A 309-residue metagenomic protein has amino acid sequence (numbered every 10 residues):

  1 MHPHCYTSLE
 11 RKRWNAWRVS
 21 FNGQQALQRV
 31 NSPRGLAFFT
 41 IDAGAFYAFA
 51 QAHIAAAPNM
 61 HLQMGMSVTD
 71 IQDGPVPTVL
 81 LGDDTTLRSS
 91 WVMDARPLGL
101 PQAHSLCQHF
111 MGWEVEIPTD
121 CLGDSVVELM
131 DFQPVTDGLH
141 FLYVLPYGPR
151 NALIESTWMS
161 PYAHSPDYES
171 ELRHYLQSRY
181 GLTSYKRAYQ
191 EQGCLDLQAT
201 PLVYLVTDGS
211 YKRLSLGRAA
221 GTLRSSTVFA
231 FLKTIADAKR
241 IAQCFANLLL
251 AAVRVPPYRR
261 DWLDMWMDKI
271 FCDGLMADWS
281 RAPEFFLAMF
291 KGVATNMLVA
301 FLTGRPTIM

Functional and structural regions predicted by a protein language model:
M1-Q24, M111: N-terminal FAD cofactor-binding segment of flavoenzymes
N15-W17, A26-H53: Membrane helical hairpin/interfacial module
H53-Y185, Q198-L205: Predominantly flavin-linked oxidoreductase catalytic cores and closely associated redox partners
L139, G193-S215, G274-D278, L287: FAD-binding beta-loop-beta segment adjacent to the flavin cofactor pocket
V144, P149-R150, D208-S226: Short FAD-binding loop at a beta-strand-to-alpha-helix junction that anchors the flavin cofactor in diverse
Y162-E191, D208-L214, A236-R259: Flavin-binding catalytic cores
A219-R240: A conserved FAD-binding loop/helix module that cradles the flavin
A242-M309: C-terminal helical "tail/cap" subdomain of flavin- and related membrane-associated enzymes
